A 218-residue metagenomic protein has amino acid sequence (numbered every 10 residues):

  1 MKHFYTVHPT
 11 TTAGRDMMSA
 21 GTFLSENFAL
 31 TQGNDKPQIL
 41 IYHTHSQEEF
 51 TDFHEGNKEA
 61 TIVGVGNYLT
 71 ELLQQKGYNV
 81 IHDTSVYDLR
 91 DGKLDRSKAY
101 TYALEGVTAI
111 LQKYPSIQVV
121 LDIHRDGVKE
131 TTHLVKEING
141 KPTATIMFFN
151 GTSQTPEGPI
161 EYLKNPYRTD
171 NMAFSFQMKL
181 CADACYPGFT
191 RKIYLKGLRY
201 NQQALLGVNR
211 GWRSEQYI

Functional and structural regions predicted by a protein language model:
M1-L40, T51-D52: Non-catalytic propeptide/linker segments at domain boundaries
S25, N34-K36, P115-S116, K141-T145: Extracytoplasmic
Q38-H43, I81, V119-H124, M147-F149 (+1 more regions): Soluble periplasmic/extracytoplasmic beta-strand elements of cell-envelope proteins
S46-E49, V86-R90, R125-E130, T152-P156 (+1 more regions): Solvent-exposed loop/turn segments at secondary-structure junctions within structured extracellular/periplasmic domains
H54-V135: Catalytic-core regions of hydrolytic enzymes
K129-P166: A short, glycine/acidic-enriched catalytic loop
P166-L198: Active-site-adjacent substrate-binding region of metalloamidase/peptidase-like peptide-processing proteins
P187-I218: Active-site-adjacent mobile loop/cap segments within catalytic or ligand-binding domains
